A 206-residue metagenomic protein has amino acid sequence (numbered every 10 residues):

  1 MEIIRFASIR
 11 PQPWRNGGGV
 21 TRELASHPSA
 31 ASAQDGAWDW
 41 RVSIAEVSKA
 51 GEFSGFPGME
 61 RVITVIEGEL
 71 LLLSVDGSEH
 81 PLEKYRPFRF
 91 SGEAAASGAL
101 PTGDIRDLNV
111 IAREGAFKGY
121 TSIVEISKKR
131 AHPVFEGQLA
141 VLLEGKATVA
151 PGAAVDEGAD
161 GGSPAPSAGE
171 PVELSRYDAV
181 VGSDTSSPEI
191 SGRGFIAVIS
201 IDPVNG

Functional and structural regions predicted by a protein language model:
M1-G206: Jelly-roll (double-stranded beta-helix
